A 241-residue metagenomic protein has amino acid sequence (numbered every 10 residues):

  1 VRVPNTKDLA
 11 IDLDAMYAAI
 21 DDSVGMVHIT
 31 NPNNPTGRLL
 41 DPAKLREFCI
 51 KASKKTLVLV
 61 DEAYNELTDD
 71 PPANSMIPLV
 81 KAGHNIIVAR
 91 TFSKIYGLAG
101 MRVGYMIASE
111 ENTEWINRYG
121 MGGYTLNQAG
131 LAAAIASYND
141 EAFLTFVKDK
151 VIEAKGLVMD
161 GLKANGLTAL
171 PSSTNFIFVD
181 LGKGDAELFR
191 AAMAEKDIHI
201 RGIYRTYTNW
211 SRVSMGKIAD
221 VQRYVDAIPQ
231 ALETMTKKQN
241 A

Functional and structural regions predicted by a protein language model:
V1-T6, Y204: Short beta->alpha connector loops at strand-helix junctions that form conserved, small/polar/Pro-enriched
V1-V3, M26-P32, V58-E62, L170-S172: Short beta-strands and strand-loop turn motifs
N5, V151-I152, A164-K196, S211 (+2 more regions): Conserved PLP-binding catalytic core of the aspartate aminotransferase-like
A10-D22, P35-V58, E62-I95: Active-site pre-lysine segment of PLP-dependent enzymes
A43, A191-K196, R201-A241: PLP-dependent enzyme catalytic core of the Aspartate aminotransferase-like
N85-K163, L167-L170: PLP-dependent aminotransferase class I/II
G100, S173, T206-N209: Short acidic/glycine-enriched loop/turn segments that link adjacent beta-strands
